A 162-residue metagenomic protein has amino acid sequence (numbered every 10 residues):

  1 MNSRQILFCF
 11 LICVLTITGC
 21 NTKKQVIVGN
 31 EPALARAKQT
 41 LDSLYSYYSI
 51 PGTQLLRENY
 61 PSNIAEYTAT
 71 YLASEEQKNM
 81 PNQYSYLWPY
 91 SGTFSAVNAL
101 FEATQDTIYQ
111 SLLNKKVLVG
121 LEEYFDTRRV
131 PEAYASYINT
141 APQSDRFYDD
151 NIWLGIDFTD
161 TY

Functional and structural regions predicted by a protein language model:
M1-L7: Bacterial N-terminal signal peptides that target proteins for export
F8, G92, I152-I156: Hydrophobic side chains within alpha-helical segments
T16-G19: C-terminal motif of bacterial Sec signal peptides marking the signal peptidase cleavage site
N21-A141: Low-complexity, Ser/Thr/Pro/Gly-enriched N-terminal "stalk/linker" regions
L87, D145-F158: Mobile, glycine-rich extracellular loop/lid and propeptide segments that shape or gate substrate/ligand access
